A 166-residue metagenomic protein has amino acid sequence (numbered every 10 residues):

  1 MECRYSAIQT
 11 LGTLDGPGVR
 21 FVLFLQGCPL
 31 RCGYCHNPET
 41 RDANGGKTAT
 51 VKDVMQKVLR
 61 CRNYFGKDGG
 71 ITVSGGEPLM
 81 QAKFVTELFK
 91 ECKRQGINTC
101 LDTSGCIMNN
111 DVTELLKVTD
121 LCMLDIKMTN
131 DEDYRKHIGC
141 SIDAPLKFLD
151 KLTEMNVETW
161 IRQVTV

Functional and structural regions predicted by a protein language model:
M1-R4: Extreme N-terminal starter segment of soluble prokaryotic enzymes
S6-T10, K47-T48, M55, N98 (+1 more regions): Short secondary-structure boundary micro-motifs
A7-Q9, T13-A49: Canonical Radical SAM [4Fe-4S] cluster-binding loop centered on the CxxxCxxC motif and its immediate flanking residues
R20, G46, T50, E77-M80 (+1 more regions): Generic, well-ordered alpha-helical segments
P38-I71: Conserved alpha-helical substructure of the radical SAM core
L59-N63, K67-G70, G75, L79-V166: Conserved AdoMet/S-adenosylmethionine-binding subsite of the radical SAM
